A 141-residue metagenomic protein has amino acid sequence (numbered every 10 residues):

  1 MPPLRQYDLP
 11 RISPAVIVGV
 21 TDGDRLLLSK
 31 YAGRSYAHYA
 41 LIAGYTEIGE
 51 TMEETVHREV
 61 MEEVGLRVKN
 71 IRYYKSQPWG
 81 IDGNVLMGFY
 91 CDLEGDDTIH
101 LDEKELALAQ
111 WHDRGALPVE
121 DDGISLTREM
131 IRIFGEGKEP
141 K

Functional and structural regions predicted by a protein language model:
M1-G19: Cys/His-rich short segments
P2-Y7, A40-T46: Short helix/strand-bridging catalytic loops that position acidic/His residues to coordinate divalent metals and engage
A15-K30, S35-A43, E53, N70: Conserved active-site beta-strand-loop modules that form the wall/rim of enzyme catalytic pockets and either contain
V16, V85-M87, A107: Change "...and in nucleic-acid phosphodiester-cleaving endonucleases..." to "...and in nucleic-acid processing enzymes
G23-R25, A32, D92-D96, R114-A116: Short loop segments at secondary-structure junctions
S35-Y39, I81, E103-K141: Nudix hydrolase/Nudix homology domain
L41-Y74, F89: The catalytic Nudix box helix
Q77-H100: Active-site-adjacent beta-strand/loop module that shapes the phosphate/pyrophosphate-binding cleft
